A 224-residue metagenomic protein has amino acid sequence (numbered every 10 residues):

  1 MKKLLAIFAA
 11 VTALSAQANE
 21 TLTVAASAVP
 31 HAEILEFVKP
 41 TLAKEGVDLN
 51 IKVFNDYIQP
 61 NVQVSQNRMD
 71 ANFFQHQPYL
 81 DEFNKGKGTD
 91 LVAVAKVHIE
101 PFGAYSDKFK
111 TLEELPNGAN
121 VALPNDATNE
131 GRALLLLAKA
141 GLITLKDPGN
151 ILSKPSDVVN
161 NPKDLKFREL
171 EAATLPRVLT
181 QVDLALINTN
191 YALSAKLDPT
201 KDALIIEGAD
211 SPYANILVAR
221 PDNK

Functional and structural regions predicted by a protein language model:
M1-A18: Gram-negative bacterial Sec-dependent N-terminal signal peptides
N19-V29, V47-V53, N120-V121: Short, well-ordered beta-strand elements
T21-K39, Y57-Q59: Extracytoplasmic "Venus flytrap"
I51-V62, G149-R177: Short helix-initiation/N-cap motifs at beta->coil->alpha
V53-Y57, N67, N72-D81, E171-A172 (+2 more regions): Beta->alpha turn/N-cap motifs
E82-V94, F109, Q181, L186 (+1 more regions): Ligand-binding "clamshell"
P101-L112, A214-K224: A bilobed periplasmic-binding-protein/Venus flytrap-type ligand-binding module shared by bacterial periplasmic
S106-N125: Flexible hinge/capping segments at coil-to-helix
